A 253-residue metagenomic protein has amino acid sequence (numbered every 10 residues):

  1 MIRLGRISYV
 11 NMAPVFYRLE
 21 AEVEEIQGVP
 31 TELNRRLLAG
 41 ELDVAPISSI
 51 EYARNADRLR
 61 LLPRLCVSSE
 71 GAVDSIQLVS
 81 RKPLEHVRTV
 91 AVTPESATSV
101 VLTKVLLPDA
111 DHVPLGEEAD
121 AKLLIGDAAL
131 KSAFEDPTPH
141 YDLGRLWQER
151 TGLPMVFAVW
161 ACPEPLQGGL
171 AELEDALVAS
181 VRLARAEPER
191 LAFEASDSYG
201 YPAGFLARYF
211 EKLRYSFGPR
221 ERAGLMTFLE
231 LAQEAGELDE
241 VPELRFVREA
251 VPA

Functional and structural regions predicted by a protein language model:
M1-E20, Q27, V73-D120, L124-A128 (+1 more regions): Bilobed "Venus flytrap"/periplasmic-binding protein-like clamshell domains and structurally analogous long
I7-N11, V29-T31, E41-Y52, R58 (+3 more regions): Beta->alpha turn/N-cap motifs
L37-L38, A232: Hydrophobic residues within well-ordered alpha-helices
C66-S69, A119: Phosphate-rich cofactor/ligand-interacting catalytic cores and adjacent structured alpha/beta frameworks
S68-Q77, E135-E164, F205, Y209-K212 (+1 more regions): Periplasmic-binding protein-like
H112-A195: Pocket-lining segment of extracytoplasmic ligand-binding domains
Q167-L231: Secondary-structure end/capping motifs
